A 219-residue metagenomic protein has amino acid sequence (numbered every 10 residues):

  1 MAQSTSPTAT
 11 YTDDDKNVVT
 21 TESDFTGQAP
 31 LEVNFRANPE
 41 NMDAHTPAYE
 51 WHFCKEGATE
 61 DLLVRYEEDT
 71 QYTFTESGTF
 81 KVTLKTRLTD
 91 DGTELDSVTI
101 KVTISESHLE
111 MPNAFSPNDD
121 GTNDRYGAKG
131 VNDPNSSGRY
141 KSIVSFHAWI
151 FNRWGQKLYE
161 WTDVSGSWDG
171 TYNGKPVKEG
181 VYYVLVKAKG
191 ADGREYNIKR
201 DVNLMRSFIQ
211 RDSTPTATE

Functional and structural regions predicted by a protein language model:
M1-P7: Bacterial Sec-dependent N-terminal signal peptides
T20-F25, A29-P39, V102-E219: Short loop/turn motifs at secondary-structure boundaries
D43-Y72: Surface-exposed, flexible coil segments in extracellular/virion-facing regions
H52-D61, T89, I150-Q156: Change "in extracellular beta-sheet-rich domains … of secreted and cell-surface proteins" to "in beta-sheet-rich domains
D61-K81, G166-D169: Solvent-exposed segments in extracellular or luminal domains encompassing
R65-E68, T93-V98, E195-R200: Extracellular and select intracellular beta-sandwich modules with Ser/Thr-enriched, small-residue motifs on
F80-R87, G180-V186: Short, aromatic- and glycine-rich surface loops/edge beta-strands on solvent-exposed regions
R87-T93, K189-G193: Short, solvent-exposed loop/turn segments at the edges of extracellular beta-sandwich modules
